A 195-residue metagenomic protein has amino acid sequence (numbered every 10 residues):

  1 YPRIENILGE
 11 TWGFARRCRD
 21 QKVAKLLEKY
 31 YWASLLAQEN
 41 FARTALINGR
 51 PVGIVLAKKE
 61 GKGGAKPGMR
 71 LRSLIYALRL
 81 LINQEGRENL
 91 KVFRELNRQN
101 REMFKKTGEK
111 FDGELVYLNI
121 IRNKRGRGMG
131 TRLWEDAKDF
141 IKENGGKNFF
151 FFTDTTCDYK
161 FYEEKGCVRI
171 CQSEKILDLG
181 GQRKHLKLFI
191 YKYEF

Functional and structural regions predicted by a protein language model:
W12-Y30, M69-R70, Y76: Conserved GNAT-fold acetyl-CoA-binding loop/helix
Q21-A42, L46-N48, L56: Active-site rim helix/loop that mediates acceptor-substrate recognition in acyltransferases
T44, R50-K59, R101, E114-N119: Conserved beta-strand in the GNAT
G61-G113, L177-K184: Conserved acyl-donor/pantetheine-binding loop and adjacent beta-alpha core of acyl/acetyltransferases and related
D112-G113, I141-D154: Conserved GNAT acetyl-CoA-binding A-motif
V116-R125, F150-K160, K175-L177: Conserved beta-strand-loop-alpha-helix junction that forms the acyl-donor binding cleft
I120, G126-D139, E164: Conserved acetyl-CoA-binding loop-helix of GNAT-fold acetyltransferases
T131, E143, T155-S173: Conserved active-site alpha-helix within GNAT-family acetyltransferase domains
